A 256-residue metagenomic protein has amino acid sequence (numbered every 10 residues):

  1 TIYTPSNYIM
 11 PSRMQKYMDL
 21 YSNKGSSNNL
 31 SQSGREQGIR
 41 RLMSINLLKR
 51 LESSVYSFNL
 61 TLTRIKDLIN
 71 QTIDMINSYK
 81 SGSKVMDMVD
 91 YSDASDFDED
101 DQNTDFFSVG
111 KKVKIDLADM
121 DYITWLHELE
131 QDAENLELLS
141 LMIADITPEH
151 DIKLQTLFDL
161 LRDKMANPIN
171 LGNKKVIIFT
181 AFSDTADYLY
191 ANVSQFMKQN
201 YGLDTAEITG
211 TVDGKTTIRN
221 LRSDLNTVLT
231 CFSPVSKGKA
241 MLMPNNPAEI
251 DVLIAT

Functional and structural regions predicted by a protein language model:
T1-S223, M243-A255: Helicase motor interdomain insertion/brace
L225-L229: Long, amphipathic, Lys/Arg-enriched alpha-helical "connector/arm" segment
T230, P234-M243: AAA+ P-loop NTPase catalytic core and its hallmark functional loops
